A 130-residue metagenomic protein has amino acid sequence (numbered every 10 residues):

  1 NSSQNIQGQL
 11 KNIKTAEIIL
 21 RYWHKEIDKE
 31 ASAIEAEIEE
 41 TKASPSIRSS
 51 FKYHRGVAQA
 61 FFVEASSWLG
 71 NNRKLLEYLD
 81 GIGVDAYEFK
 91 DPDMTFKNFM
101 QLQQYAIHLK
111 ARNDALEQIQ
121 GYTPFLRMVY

Functional and structural regions predicted by a protein language model:
S2-F96: Extended amphipathic alpha-helical interaction segments
E88-Y130: A cross-kingdom marker for long, charged
